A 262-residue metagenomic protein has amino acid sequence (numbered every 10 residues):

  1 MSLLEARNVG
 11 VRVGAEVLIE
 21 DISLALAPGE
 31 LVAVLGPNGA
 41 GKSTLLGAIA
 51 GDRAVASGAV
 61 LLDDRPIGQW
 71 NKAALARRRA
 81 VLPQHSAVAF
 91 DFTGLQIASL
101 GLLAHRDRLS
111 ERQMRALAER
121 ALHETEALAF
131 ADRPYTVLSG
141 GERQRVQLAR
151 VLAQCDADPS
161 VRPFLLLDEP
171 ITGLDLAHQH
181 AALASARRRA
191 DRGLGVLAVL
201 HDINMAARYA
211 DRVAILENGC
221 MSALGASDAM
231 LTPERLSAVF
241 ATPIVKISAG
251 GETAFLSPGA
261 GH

Functional and structural regions predicted by a protein language model:
L4, I19-E20: Conserved structural motif at the start of ABC-family nucleotide-binding domains
L35-P37: The feature captures the beta-strand-to-loop junction immediately N-terminal to the Walker
A50: Helix-to-loop junction immediately C-terminal to a conserved catalytic motif
G58-P66: Conserved ABC transporter NBD signature motif
R112-F130: Conserved ABC ATPase "signature" region
P134-L138, E142: Conserved ABC ATPase signature
S237-H262: ABC ATPase nucleotide-binding domains
